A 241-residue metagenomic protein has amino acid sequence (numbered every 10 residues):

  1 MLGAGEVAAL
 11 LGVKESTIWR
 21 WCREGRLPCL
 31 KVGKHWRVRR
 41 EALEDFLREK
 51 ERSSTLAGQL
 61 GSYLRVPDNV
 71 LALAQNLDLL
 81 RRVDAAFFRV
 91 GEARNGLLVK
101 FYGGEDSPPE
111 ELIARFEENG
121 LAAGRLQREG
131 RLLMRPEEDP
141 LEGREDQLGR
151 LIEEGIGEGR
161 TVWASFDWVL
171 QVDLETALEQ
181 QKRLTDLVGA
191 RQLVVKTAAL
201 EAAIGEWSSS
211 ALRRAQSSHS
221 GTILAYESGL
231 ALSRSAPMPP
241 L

Functional and structural regions predicted by a protein language model:
M1-R26, K34-A42, R48-L241: Non-catalytic regulatory/interaction regions at protein termini and inter-domain linkers
C29: Short beta-strand "wing" residues that participate in macromolecule-binding interfaces
